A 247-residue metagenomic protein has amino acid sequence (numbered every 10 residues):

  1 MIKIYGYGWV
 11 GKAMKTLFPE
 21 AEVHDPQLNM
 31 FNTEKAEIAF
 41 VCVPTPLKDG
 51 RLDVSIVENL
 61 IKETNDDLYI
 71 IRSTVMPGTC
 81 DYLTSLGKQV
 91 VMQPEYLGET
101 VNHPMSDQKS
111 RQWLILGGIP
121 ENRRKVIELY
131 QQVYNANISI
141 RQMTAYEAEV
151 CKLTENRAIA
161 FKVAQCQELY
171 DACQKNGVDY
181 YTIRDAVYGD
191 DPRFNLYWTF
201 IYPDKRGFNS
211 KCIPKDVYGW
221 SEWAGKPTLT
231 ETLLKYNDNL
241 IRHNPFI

Functional and structural regions predicted by a protein language model:
M1-I247: Structural/interface elements that position substrates and couple domains in central-metabolism enzymes
